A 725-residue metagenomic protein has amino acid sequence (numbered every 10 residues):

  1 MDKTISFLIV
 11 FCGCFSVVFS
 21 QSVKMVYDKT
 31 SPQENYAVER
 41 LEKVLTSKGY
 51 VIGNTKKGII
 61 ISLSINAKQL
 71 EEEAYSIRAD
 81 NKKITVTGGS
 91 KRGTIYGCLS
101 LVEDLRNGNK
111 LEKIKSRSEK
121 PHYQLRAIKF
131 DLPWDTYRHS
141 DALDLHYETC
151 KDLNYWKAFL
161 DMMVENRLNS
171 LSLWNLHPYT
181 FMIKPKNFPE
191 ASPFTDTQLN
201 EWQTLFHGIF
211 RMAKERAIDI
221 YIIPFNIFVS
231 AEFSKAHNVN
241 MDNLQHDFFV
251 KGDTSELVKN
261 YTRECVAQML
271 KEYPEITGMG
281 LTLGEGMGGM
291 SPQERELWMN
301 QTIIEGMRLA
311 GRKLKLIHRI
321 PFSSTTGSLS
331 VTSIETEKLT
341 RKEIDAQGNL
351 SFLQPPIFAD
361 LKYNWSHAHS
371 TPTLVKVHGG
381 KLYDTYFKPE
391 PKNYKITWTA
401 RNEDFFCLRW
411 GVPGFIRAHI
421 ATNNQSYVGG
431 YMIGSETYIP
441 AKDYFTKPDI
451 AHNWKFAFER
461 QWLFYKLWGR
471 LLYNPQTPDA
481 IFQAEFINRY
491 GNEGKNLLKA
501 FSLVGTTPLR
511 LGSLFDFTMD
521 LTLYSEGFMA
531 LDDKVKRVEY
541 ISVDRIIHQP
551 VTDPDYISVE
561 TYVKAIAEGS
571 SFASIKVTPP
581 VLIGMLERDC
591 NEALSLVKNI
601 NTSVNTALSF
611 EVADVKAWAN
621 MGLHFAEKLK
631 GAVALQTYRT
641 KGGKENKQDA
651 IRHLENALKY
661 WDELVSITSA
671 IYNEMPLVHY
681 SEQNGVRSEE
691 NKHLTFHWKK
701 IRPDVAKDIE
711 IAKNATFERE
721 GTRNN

Functional and structural regions predicted by a protein language model:
S6, V10-C14, V18-N81, G89 (+1 more regions): Acidic, contiguous N-terminal accessory segments
S16, P32-Q33, V86, G288-Q293 (+2 more regions): A generic structural signal for short coil/turn motifs at secondary-structure boundaries
T30, A37-R40, L70-A74, A79-L257 (+5 more regions): Feature activates predominantly on carbohydrate-active enzymes
Y36, R40, V44, G93-Y96 (+16 more regions): Extracytoplasmic/secreted proteins, especially bacterial periplasmic and envelope-associated proteins
S90, I128, M163, L281 (+2 more regions): Conserved, mostly hydrophobic/aromatic
N169, P189, P193, Q203 (+5 more regions): Catalytic-core regions of glycoside hydrolase
S435, I439-P440, D449-E689, A712: C-terminal non-catalytic alpha-helical accessory regions
Y680-N725: A eukaryotic intrinsically disordered, low-complexity regulatory tract that is acidic and Ser/Pro-rich, enriched
